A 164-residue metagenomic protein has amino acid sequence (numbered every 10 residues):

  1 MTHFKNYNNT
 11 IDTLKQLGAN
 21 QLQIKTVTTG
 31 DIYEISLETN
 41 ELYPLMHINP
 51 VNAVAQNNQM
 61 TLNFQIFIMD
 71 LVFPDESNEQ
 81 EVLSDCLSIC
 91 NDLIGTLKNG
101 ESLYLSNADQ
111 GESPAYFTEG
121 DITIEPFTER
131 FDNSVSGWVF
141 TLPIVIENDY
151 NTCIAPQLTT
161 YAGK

Functional and structural regions predicted by a protein language model:
M1-T28, N49-K164: Charged, amphipathic alpha-helical segments and their flanking helix caps
T29-T39: Short acidic low-complexity segments
T39-V51: A short, hydrophobic beta-strand-centered structural micro-motif
